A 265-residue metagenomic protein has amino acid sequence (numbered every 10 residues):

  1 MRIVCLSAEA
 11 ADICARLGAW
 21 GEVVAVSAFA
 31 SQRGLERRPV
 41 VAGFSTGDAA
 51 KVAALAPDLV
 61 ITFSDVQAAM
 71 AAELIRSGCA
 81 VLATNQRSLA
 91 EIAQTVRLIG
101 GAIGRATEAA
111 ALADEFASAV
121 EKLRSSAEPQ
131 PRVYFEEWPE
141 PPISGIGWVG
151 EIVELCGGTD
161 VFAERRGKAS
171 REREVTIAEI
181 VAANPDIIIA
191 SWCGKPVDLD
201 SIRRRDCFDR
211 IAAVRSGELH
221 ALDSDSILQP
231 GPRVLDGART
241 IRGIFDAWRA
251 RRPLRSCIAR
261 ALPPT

Functional and structural regions predicted by a protein language model:
M1-T265: N-terminal ligand-binding lobe of clamshell/alpha-beta domains
